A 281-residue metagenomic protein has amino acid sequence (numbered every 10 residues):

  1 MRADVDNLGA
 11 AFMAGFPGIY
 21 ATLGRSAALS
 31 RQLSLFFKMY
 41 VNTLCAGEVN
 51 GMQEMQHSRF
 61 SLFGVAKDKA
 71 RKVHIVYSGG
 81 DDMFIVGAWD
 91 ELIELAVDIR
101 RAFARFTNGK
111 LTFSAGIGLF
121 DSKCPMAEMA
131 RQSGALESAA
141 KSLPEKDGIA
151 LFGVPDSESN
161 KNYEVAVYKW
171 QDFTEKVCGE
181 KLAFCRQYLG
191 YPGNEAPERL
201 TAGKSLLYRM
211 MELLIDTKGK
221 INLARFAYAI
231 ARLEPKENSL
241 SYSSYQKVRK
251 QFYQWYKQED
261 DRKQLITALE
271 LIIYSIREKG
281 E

Functional and structural regions predicted by a protein language model:
M1-E281: Charged, helix-rich terminal subdomains or tails
